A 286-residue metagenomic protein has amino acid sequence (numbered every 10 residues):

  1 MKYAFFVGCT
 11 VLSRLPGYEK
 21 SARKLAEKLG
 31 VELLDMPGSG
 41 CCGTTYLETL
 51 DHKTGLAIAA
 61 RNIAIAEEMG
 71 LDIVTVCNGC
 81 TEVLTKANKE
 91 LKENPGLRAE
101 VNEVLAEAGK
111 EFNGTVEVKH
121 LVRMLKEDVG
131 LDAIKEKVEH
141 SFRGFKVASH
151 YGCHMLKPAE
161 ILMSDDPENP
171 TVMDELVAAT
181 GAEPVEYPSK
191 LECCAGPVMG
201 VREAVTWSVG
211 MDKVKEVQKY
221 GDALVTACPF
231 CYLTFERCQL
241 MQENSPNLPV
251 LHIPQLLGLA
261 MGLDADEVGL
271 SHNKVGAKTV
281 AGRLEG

Functional and structural regions predicted by a protein language model:
M1-G286: Iron-sulfur cluster-binding electron-transfer modules in prokaryotic oxidoreductases
